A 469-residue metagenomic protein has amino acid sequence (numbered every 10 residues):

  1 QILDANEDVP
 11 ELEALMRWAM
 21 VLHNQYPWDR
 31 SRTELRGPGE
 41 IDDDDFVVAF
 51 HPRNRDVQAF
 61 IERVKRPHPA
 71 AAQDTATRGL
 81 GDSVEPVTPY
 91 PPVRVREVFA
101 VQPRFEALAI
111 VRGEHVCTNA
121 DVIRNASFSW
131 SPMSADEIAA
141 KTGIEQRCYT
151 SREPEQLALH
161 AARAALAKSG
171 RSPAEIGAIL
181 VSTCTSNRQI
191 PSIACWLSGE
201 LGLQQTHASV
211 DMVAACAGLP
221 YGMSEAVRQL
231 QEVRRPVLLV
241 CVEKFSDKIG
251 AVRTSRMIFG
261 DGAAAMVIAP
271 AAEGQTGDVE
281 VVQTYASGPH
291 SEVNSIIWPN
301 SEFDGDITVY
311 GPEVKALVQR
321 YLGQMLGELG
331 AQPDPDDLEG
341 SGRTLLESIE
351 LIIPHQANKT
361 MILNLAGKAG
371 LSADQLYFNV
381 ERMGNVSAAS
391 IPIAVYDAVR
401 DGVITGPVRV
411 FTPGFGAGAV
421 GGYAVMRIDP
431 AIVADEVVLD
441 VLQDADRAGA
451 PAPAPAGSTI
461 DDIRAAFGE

Functional and structural regions predicted by a protein language model:
I2-S151, V252-R320, Q324-G327, R427-E469: Condensing-enzyme catalytic core mediating Claisen C-C bond formation in acyl metabolism
V122, S192-Q204, V227-Q231, T254-I258 (+3 more regions): A glycine- and small-aliphatic-rich helix-loop capping segment at beta-alpha/alpha-beta transitions that lines
S131-K141, E145-Q156, C184-R235, A366-A394: Conserved catalytic cysteine-centered active-site region of acyl-thioester-dependent Claisen-condensing enzymes
M133-S134, P154-S169, L317-E339, I391-A398 (+1 more regions): Short, well-ordered amphipathic alpha-helical segments that serve as non-catalytic structural scaffolds within diverse
T150-C216, Q332, D336-I362: Conserved beta-ketoacyl condensing-enzyme motif
S182-N187, A214-L219, C241-D247, Y285 (+2 more regions): Acidic, glycine-rich active-site loops and adjacent beta-strand->loop/helix elements that engage anionic groups
V227, V233-A263: Flexible, glycine-rich active-site loops centered on histidine and acidic residues that chelate a metal or position
I393-D444: Catalytic phosphate/nucleotide-handling subdomain of diverse soluble enzymes
